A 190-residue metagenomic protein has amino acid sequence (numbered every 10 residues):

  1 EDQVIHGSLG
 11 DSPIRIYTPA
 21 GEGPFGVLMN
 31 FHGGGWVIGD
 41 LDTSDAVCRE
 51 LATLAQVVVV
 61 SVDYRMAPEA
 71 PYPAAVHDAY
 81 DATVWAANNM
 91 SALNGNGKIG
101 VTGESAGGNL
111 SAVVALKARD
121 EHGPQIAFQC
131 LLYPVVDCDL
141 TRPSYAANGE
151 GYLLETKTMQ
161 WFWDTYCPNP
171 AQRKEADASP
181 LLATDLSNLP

Functional and structural regions predicted by a protein language model:
D2-P190: Alpha/beta-hydrolase superfamily serine-hydrolase fold, recognizing
